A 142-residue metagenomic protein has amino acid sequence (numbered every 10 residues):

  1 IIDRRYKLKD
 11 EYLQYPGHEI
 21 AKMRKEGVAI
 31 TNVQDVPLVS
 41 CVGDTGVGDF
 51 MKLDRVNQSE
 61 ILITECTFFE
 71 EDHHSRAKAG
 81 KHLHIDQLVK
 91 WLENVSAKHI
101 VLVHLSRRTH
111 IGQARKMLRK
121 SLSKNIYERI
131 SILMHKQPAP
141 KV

Functional and structural regions predicted by a protein language model:
I1-C41, T45-D54, I61-C66: Active-site-proximal loop/helix segment associated with metal-binding centers of metalloenzymes
G48-V142: Binuclear metal-ion centers of metallo-dependent hydrolases, dominated by the metallo-beta-lactamase
